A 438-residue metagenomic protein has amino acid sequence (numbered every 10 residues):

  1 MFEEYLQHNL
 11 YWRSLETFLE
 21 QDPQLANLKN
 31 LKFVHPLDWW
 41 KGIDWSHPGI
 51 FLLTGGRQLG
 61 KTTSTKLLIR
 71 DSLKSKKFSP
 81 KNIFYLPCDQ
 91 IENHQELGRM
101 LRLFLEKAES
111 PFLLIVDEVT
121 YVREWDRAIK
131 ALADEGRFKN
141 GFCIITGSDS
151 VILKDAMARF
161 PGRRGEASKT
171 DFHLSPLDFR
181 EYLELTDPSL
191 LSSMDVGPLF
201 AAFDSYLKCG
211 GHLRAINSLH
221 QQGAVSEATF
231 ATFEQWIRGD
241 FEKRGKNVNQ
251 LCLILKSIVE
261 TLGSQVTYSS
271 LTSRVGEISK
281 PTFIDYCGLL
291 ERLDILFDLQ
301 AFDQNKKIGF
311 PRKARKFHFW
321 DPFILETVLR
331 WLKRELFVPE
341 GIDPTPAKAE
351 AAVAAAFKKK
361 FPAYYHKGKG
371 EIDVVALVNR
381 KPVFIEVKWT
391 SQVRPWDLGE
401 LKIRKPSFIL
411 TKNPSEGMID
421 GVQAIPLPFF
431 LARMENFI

Functional and structural regions predicted by a protein language model:
M1-I43: N-terminal pre-Walker A segment at the start of P-loop NTPase domains
F2, H220-N379: Accessory nucleic acid-recognition modules appended to NTPase machines
F2-Y5, L10-Y11, L153-E260, S264: Interdomain motor-coupling "hinge/lid" segment immediately C-terminal to the ATP-binding subdomain of NTP-driven enzymes
S46-K66: Walker A/P-loop nucleotide-binding motif
G60, T65, V353, F357 (+1 more regions): Conserved catalytic cores of phosphodiester-cleaving nucleases, focusing on short active-site segments
P80-S110: Short glycine-rich substrate-engagement loop in P-loop NTPases that contacts/grips substrate
E135-F160, L290: Sensor-1/coupling segment of RecA-like P-loop NTPase cores
W389-A432: Catalytic cores of nucleic-acid endonucleases
